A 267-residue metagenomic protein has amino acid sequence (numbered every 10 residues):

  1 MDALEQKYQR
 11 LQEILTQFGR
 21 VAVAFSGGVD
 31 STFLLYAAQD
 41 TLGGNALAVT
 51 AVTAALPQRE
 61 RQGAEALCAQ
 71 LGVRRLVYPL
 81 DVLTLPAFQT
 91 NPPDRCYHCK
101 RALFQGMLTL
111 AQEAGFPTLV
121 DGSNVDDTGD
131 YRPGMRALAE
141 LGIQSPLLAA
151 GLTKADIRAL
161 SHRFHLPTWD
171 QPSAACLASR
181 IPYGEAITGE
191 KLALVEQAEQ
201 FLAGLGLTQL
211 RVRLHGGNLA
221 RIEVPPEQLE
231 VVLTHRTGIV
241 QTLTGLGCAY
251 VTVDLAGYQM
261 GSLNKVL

Functional and structural regions predicted by a protein language model:
M1-R163, G204, A220, G238-C248 (+3 more regions): ATP-dependent adenylation/nucleotidyltransferase module used to activate substrates
L47, V212, N218-P225: Short, aliphatic-rich beta-strand segments
T153-A159, L166-A175, T208-L210: Short, structured loop/turn "capping" segments at alpha-beta junctions
Q171-K191: Internal, active-site/partner-interface "lid" segment
A186-L192, P226-E230, L263-L267: Short glycine/threonine-rich loop-to-helix capping motif typified by GTGT followed within a few residues by an Asp-Pro
G189-Q209: Short amphipathic alpha-helix segments
T208-L214, D254: C-terminal boundary motif of the adenylate-forming
Q228-G238: Short, conserved charged micro-motifs
